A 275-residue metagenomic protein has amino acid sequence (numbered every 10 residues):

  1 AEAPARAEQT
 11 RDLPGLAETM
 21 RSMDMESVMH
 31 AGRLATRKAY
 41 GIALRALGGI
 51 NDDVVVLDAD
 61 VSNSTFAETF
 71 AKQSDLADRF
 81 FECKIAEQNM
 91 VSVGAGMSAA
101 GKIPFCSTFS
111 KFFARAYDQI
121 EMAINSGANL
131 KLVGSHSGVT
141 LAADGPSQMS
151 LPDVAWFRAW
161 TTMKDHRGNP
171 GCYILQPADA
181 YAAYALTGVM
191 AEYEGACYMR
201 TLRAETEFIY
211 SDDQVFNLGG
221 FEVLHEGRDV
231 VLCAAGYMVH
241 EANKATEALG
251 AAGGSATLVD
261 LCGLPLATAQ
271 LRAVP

Functional and structural regions predicted by a protein language model:
A1-E2, D58, N63-S64, E68 (+2 more regions): Thiamine diphosphate
E2-R200, E205, V215, L271-A273: Thiamine diphosphate
